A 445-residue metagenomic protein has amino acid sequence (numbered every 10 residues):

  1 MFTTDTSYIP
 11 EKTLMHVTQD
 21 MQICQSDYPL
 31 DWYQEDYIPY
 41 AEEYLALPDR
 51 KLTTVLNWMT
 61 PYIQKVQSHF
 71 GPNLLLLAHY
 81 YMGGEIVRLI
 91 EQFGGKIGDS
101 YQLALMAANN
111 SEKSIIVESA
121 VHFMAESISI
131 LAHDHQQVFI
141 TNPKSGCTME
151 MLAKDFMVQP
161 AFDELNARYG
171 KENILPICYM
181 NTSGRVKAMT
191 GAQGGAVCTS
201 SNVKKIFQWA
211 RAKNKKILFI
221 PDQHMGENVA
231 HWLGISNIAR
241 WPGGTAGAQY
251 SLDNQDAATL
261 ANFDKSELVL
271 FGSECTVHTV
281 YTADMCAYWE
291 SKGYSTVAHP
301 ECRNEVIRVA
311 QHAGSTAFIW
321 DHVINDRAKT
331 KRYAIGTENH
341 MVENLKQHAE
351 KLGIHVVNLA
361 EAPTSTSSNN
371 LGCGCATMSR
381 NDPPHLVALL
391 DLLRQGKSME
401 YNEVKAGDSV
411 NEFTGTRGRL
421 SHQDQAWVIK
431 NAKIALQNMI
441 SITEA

Functional and structural regions predicted by a protein language model:
F2-A445: The feature marks the mature, well-folded catalytic cores of soluble enzymes
